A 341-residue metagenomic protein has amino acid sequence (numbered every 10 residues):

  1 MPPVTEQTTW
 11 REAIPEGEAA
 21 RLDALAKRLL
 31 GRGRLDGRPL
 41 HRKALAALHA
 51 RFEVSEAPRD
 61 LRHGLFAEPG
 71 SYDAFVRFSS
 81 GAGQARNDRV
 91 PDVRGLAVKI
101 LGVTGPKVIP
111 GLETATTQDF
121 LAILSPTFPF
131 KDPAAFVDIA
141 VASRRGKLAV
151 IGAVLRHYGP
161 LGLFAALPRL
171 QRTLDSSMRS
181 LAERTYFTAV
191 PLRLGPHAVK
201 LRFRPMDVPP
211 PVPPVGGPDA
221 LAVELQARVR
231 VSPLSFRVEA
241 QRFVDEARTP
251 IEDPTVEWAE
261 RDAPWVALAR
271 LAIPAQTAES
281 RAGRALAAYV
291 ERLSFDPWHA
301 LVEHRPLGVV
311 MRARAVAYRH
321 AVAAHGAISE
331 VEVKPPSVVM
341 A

Functional and structural regions predicted by a protein language model:
M1-A341: Active-site-adjacent core segments of small-molecule enzymes
